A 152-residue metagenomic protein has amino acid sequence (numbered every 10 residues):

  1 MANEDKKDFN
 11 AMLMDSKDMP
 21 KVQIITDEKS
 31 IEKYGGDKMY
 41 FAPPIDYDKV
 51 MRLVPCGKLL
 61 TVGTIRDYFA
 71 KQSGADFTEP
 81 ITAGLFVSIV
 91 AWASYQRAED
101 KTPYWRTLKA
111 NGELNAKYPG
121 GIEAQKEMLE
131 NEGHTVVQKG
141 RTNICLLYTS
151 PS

Functional and structural regions predicted by a protein language model:
A2-F41, I45: Intrinsically disordered, low-complexity serine/threonine- and proline-rich regulatory segments
A42-K58: Positively charged, polyanion-binding regions of nucleic-acid-associated proteins
T64-G74: DNA-recognition alpha helix
P80-F86: Major-groove recognition helix of helix-turn-helix-like DNA-binding domains
F86-D100: Short, basic alpha-helical nucleic acid-contact segments in DNA-binding proteins and DNA transaction factors
K126-L146: Well-ordered alpha/beta subsegment
Y148-S152: Conserved small/polar residues in nucleotide/adenosyl-binding loops
